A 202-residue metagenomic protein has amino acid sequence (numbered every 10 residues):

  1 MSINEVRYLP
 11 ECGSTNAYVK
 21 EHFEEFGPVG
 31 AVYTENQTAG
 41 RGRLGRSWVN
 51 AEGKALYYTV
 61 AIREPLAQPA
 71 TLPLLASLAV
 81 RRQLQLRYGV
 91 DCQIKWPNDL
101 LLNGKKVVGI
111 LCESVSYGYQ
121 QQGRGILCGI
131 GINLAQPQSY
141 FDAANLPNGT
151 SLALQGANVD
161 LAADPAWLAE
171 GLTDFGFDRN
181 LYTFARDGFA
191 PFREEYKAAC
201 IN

Functional and structural regions predicted by a protein language model:
M1-V90, K106-V108, S116: N-terminal lobe of the biotin/lipoate ligase/transferase fold
F26-G27, G53, K95, Q122 (+1 more regions): A generic fold-level signal
P65-A70, L74-C92, L102-N202: Long, positively charged amphipathic alpha-helical accessory segments at protein N-termini or as interdomain linkers
